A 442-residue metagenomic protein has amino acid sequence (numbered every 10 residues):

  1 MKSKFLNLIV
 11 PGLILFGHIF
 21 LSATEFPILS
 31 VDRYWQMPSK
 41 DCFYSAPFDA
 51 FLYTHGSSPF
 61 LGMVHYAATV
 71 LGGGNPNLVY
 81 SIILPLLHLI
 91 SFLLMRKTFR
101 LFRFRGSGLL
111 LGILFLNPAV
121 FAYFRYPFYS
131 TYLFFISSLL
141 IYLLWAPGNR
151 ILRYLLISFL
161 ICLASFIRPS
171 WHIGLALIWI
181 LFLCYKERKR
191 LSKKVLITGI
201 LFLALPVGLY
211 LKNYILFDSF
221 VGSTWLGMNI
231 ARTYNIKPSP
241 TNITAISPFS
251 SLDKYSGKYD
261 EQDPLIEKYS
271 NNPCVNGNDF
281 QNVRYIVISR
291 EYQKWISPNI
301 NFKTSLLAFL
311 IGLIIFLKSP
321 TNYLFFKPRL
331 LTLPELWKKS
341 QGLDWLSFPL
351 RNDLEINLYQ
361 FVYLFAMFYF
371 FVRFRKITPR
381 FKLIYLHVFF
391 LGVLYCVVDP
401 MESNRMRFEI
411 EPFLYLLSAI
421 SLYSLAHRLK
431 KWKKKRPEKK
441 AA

Functional and structural regions predicted by a protein language model:
D49-G74, P85: Short hydrophobic/aromatic helix or loop-helix immediately within or flanking a transmembrane segment in polytopic
N75-L84, R290, K294-F390: Membrane-interface anchor segments at the N-terminal boundary of transmembrane helices in multi-pass membrane enzymes
Y80-L87, G112-L139, L144, A164-G174 (+1 more regions): Multi-pass, polyprenyl lipid-linked donor-dependent membrane glycosyltransferases
I82-R103, F135-L139, F365-Y369: Transmembrane-helix motifs of polytopic, lipid-linked glycan transferases
F92-P118, F134-F135, L152, P379-L383: Transmembrane-helix signature of polytopic, membrane-embedded enzymes that assemble or transfer cell-envelope glycans
L111, Y154-R168, I180, L201-Y210: Membrane-interface alpha helices of multi-pass inner-membrane proteins
L156, P169-Y185, S418: Transmembrane-embedded, aromatic-rich helix segments that form part of the hydrophobic channel/pocket engaging
V221-L333: Membrane-proximal stem/loop segments at transmembrane-domain junctions that anchor or position
